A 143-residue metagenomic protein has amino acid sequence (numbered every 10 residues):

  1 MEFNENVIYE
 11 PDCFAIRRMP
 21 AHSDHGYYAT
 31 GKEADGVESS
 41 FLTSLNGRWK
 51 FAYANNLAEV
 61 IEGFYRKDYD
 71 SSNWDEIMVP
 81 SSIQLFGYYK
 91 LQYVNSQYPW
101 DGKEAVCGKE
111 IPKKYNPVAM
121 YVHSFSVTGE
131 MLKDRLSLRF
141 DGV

Functional and structural regions predicted by a protein language model:
M1-R135, R139: Extended carbohydrate-recognition surfaces in non-catalytic/accessory domains of CAZymes and lectin-like proteins
D141-V143: Short proline/glycine-enriched turn/loop motifs at strand-loop junctions of beta-rich domains
